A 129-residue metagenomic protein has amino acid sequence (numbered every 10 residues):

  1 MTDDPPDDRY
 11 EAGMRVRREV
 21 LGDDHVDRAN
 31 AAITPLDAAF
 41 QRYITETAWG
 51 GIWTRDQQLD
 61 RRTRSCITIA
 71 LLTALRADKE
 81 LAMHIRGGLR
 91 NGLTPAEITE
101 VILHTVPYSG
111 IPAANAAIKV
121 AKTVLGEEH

Functional and structural regions predicted by a protein language model:
M1-R62, R90, A116-H129: Acidic, glycine/proline-rich low-complexity segments that act as flexible tails and inter-domain linkers
R18, L72-T73, R90, V106 (+1 more regions): Amphipathic alpha-helical interaction elements
I44-A48, C66-T73, V101-V106, A117: Short alpha-helical scaffolding segments that buttress acidic/His motifs in well-ordered protein cores
G51, A74-L81, S109-P112: Amphipathic alpha-helical interaction segments
R61, T68, I111-P112: Short, conserved micro-motifs enriched in small and acidic residues
I69-T99: Mid-chain, well-packed structural core segment of small domains
L93-E97, V101-H129: C-terminal binding/interaction regions
